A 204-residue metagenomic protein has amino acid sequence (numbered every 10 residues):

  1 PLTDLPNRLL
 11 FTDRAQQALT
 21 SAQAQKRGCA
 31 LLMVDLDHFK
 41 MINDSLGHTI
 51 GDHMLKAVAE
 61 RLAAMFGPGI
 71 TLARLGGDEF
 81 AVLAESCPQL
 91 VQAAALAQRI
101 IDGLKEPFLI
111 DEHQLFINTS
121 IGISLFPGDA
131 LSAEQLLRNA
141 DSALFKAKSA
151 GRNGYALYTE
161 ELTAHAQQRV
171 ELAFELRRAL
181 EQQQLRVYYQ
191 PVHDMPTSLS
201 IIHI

Functional and structural regions predicted by a protein language model:
D4-A30, D37-G67, A73-G77, A81-V82 (+3 more regions): Conserved long alpha-helical elements within nucleotide-processing catalytic cores of c-di-GMP signaling and class III
R27-L31, I70, N153, Q182-L185: PAS-family sensory domain
G28, E134-Q135, N153, I201: Short beta-strand edge/capping elements of PAS-family sensory modules
M33, A84, I123-L125, Y189: Sensory input modules used in signal transduction, predominantly PAS/LOV/GAF but also related non-catalytic regulatory
L36, C87, F126, V192-M195: Hydrophobic pocket-lining residues within nucleotide cofactor-binding pockets
L72, R99, G103-L109, H113 (+3 more regions): Cyclic nucleotide signaling catalytic output domains
F116-N118, Q184: Beta-strand residues that line the small-molecule/cofactor-binding core of sensory signal-transduction domains
Q168-H203: Active-site core of bacterial EAL-family cyclic-dinucleotide phosphodiesterase domains
